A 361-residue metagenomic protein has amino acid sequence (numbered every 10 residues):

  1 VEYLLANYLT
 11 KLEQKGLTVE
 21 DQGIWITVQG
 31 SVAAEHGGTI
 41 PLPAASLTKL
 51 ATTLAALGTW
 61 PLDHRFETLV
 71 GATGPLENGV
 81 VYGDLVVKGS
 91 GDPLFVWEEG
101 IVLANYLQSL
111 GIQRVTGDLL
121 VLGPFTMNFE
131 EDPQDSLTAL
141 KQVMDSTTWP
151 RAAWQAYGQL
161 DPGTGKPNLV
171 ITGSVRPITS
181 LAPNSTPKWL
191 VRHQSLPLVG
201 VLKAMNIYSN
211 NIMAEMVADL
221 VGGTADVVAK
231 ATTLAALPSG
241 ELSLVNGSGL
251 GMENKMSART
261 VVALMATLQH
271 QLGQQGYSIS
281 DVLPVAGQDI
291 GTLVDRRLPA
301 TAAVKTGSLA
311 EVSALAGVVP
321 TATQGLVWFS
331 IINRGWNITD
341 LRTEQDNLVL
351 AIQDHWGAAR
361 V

Functional and structural regions predicted by a protein language model:
V1-P41, L103-S109: Beta-lactamase-like hydrolase cores
E2-Y3, E35, V221-V361: Small-residue-rich helix-loop
V19-D21, T39, A45-T48, D63-R65 (+9 more regions): Extracytoplasmic
Q29-V32, P41-L42, L76-E77, G91-F95 (+7 more regions): Solvent-exposed loop/turn segments at secondary-structure junctions within structured extracellular/periplasmic domains
A44-L62, L119, M205, F329: Active-site SXXK
G58-T73, G173, Q275-S280: Short, well-structured active-site flanking segments
G71-P124: Active-site-adjacent, His/Asp/Glu-enriched structural segments that form or flank metal-binding and acid/base networks
F125, D132-I279: A small/polar active-site loop signature that marks catalytic segments
